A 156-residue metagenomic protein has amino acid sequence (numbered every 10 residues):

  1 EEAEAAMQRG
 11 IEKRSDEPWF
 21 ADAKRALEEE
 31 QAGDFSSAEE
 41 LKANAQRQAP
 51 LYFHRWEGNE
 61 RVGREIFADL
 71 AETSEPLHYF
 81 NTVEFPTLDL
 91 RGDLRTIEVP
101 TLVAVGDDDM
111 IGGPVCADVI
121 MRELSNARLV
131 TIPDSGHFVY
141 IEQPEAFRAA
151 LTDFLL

Functional and structural regions predicted by a protein language model:
E1-A6: Conserved hydrolase catalytic core segment
P18-G92, V99: Alpha/beta-hydrolase
A43, R47, V119, A146-D153: Alpha-helical elements of Rossmann-like donor-binding domains used by nucleotide-donor carbohydrate transfer enzymes
I97, V103-V105: Short beta-strand/loop motif that positions the catalytic acidic residue of the alpha/beta-hydrolase fold
E98-V99, N126: Active-site acidic short loop of glycosyltransferases
M110-C116: Conserved alpha/beta-hydrolase "acid-adjacent" motif
D118-A127: Active-site-adjacent alpha-helix of alpha/beta-hydrolase-fold enzymes
N126-L156: Catalytic active-site module of serine/aspartate enzymes centered on a nucleophile-bearing elbow/loop
